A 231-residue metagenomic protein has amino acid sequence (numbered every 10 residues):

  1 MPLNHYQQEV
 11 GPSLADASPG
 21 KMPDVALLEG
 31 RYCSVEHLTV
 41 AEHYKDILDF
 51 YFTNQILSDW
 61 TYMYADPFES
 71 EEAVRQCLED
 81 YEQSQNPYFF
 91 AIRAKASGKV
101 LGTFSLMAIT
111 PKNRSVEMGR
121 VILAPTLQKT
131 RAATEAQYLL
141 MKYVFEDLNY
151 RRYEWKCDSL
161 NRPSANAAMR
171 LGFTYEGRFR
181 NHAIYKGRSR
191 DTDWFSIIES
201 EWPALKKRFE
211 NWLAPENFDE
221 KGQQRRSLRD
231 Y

Functional and structural regions predicted by a protein language model:
M1-T130, Y143, R188-D193, I197-Y231: GNAT-family acyltransferases
A133: Glycine-rich acyl-CoA binding loop
E146-K156: Conserved GNAT acetyl-CoA-binding A-motif
W155-S164: Conserved beta-strand-loop-alpha-helix junction that forms the acyl-donor binding cleft
A167-A168, F195: Conserved active-site tyrosine of GNAT-family acetyltransferases
T174-R188: Conserved catalytic-core motifs of GNAT/GCN5-like acyltransferases
